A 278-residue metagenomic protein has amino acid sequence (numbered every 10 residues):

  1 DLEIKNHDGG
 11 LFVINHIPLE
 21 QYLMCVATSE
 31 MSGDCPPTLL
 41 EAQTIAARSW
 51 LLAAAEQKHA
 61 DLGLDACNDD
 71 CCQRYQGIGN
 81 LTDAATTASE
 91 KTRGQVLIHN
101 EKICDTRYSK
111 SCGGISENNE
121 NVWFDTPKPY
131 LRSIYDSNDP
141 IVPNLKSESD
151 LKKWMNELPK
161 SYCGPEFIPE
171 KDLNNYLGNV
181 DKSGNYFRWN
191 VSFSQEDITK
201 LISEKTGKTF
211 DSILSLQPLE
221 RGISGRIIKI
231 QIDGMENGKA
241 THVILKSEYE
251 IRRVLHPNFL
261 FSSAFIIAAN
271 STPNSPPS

Functional and structural regions predicted by a protein language model:
D1-S278: Conserved, single-site charged/polar hotspot
